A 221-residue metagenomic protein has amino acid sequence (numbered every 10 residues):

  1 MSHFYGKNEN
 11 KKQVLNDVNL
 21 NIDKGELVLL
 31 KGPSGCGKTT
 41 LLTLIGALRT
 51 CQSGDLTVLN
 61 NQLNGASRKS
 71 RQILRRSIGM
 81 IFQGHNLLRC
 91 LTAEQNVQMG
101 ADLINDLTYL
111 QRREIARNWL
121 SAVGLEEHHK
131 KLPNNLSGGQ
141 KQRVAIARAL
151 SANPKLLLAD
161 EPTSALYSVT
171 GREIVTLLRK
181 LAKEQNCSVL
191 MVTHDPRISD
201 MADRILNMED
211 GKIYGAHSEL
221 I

Functional and structural regions predicted by a protein language model:
G46: Helix-to-loop junction immediately C-terminal to a conserved catalytic motif
G54-L63: Conserved ABC transporter NBD signature motif
L63-G79, L110: ABC ATPase NBD coupling module
L91-G100: Short coil-to-helix segment of the ABC ATPase nucleotide-binding domain corresponding to the Q-loop/switch region
L132-L136, Q140: Conserved ABC ATPase signature
N153: Conserved catalytic motifs of ABC-family nucleotide-binding domains
L157-D160: Catalytic Walker B motif of ABC-type/P-loop ATPase nucleotide-binding domains
